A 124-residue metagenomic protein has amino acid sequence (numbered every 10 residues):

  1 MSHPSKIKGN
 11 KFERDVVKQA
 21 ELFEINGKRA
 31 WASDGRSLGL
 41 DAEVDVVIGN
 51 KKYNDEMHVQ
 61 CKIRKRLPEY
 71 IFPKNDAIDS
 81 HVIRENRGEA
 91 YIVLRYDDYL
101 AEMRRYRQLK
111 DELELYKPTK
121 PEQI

Functional and structural regions predicted by a protein language model:
M1-I124: Catalytic phosphate/metal-binding cores of nucleic-acid and nucleotide-processing enzymes, i.e., regions that mediate
